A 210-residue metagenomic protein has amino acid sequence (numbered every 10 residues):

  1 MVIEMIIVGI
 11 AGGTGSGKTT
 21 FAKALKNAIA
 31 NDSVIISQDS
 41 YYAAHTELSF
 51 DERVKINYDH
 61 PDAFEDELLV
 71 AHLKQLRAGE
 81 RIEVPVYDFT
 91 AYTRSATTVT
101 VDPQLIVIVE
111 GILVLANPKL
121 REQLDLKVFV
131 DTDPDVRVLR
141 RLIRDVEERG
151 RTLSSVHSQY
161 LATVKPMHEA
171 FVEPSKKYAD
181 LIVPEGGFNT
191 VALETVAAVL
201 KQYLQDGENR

Functional and structural regions predicted by a protein language model:
G13: P-loop (Walker A) phosphate-binding loop of NTP-binding proteins
K18: Conserved lysine of the Walker
F21: Hydrophobic positions on the alpha1 helix immediately C-terminal to the Walker A/P-loop
N27-I36: Post-Walker A helix-loop "phosphate-sensing" segment adjacent to the P-loop in P-loop NTPases
V34-I35, A43, E47-A91: Conserved nucleotide-sensing/catalytic segment adjacent to the nucleotide-binding pocket in NTP-handling enzymes
H72-V107, V114-L115, G207: Phosphate-binding/switch loop-helix module in NTP-utilizing enzymes
S95-R149: ATP-dependent NMP and nucleoside kinases share a basic, alpha-helical "lid"
D102-P103, I143, K165-R210: NTP-dependent small-molecule kinase module
